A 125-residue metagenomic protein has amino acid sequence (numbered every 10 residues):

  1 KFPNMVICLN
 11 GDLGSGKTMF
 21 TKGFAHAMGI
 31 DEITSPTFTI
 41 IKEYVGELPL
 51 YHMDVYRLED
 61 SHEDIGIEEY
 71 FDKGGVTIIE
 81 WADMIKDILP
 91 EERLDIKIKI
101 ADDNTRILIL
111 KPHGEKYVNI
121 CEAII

Functional and structural regions predicted by a protein language model:
K1-N4: Phosphate-binding P-loop
V6-C8: Short hydrophobic/aromatic beta-strand immediately N-terminal to the Walker A/P-loop
N10, I30-V45: Short beta-strand-centered segment that lines the nucleotide-binding/catalytic pocket of NTP-utilizing
L13: The conserved Walker
K17: Conserved lysine of the Walker
E43-D83: Conserved nucleotide-sensing/catalytic segment adjacent to the nucleotide-binding pocket in NTP-handling enzymes
E69-I125: Short phosphate-coordinating micro-motif centered on Lys-Gly-acidic
